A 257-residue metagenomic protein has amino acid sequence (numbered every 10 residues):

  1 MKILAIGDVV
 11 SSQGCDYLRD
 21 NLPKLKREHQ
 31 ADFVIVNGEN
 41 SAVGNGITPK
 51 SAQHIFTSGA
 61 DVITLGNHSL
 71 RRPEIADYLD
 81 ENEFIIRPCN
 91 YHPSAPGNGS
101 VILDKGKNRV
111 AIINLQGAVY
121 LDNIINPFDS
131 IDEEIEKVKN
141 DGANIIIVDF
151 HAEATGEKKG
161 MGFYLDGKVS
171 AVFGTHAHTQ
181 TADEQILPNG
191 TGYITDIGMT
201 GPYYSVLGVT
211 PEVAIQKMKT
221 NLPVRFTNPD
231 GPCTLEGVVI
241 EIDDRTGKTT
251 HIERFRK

Functional and structural regions predicted by a protein language model:
M1-K257: Acidic, metal/ion-coordinating pockets
